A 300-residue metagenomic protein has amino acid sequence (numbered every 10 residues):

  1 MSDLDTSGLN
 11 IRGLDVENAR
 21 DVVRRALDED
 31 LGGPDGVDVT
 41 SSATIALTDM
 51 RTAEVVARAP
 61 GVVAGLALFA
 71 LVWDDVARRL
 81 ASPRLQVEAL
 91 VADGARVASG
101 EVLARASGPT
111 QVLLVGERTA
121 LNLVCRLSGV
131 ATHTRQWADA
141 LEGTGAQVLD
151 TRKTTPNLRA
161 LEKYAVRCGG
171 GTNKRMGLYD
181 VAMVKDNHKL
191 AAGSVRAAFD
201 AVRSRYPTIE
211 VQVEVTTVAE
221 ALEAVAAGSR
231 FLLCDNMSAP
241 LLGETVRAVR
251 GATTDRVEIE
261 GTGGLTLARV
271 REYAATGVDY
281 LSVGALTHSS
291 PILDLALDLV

Functional and structural regions predicted by a protein language model:
S2-A227, G243-A248, E258-E260, R271-Y280 (+1 more regions): Acidic/glycine-rich phosphate/pyrophosphate-binding loops and surrounding catalytic core that coordinate Mg2+
E220, A224-L241, L265: Conserved structured catalytic cores and adjacent interaction surfaces of nucleotide-binding/hydrolyzing enzymes
C234-D235, I259-L265, V283-A285: Glycine-rich beta-strand-to-loop/alpha-helix junction loops that act as flexible
T253: Conserved phosphotransfer cores of two-component systems
A268: Residue-level signal for the nucleotide or nucleotide-sugar donor/cofactor binding architecture
A296-V300: Active-site loop ensemble at the mouth of alpha/beta enzyme cores that anchors a bound cofactor
